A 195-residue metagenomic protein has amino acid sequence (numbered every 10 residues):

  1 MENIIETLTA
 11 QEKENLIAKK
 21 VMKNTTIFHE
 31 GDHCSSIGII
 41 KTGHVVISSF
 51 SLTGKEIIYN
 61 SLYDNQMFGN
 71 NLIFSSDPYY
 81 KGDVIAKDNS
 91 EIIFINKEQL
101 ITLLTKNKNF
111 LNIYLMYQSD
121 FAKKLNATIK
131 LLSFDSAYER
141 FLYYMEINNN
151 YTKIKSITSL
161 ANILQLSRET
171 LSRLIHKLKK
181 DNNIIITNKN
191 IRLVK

Functional and structural regions predicted by a protein language model:
M1-K23, L62, F68, L72-S75: Cyclic nucleotide-binding regulatory module and flanking cytosolic helices
K13-E14, D32-C34: Short, small/polar residue-rich loop motifs at catalytic or cofactor-binding pockets
M22-K23, K41-T42, Y63, D88: A cytosolic small-molecule/anion-sensing beta-strand core signal
T26-D32: Short phosphate-coordinating micro-motif centered on Lys-Gly-acidic
S35-S48, D64-N65: Glycine- and acidic-residue-biased ligand/ion/polar-headgroup-sensing regions
I58-M116: Cyclic-nucleotide recognition modules
F121-Y143: Short alpha-helical segments that sit at the start of domains
D135-A137, L142-K195: Phosphate-/nucleic-acid-contacting segments
